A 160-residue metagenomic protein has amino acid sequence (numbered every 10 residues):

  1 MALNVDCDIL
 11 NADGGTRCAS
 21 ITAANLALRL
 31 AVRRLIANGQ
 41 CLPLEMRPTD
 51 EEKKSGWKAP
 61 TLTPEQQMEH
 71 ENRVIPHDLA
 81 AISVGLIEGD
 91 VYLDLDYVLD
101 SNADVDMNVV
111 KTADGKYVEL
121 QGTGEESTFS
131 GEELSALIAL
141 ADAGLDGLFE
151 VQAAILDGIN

Functional and structural regions predicted by a protein language model:
M1-N160: Polyanion-binding surfaces on beta-sheet-dominated domains and ring/shell assemblies
